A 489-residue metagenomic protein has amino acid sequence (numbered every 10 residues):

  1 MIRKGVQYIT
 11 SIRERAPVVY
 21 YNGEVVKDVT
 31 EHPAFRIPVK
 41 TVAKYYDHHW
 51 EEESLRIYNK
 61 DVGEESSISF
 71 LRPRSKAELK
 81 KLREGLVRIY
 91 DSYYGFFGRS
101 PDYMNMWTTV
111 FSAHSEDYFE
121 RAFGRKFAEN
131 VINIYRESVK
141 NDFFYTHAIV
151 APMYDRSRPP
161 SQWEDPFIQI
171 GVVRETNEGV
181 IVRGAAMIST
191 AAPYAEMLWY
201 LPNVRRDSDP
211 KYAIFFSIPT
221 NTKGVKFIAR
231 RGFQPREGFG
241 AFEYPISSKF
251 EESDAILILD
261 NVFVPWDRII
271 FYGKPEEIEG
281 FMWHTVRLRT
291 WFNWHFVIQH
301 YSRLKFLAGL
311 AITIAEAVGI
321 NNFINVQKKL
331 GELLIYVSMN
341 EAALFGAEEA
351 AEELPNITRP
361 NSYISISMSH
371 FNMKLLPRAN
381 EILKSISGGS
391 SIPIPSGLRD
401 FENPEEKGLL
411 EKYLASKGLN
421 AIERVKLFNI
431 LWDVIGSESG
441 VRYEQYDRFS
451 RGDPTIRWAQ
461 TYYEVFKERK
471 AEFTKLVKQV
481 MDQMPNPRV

Functional and structural regions predicted by a protein language model:
M1-H48: N-terminal-proximal low-complexity accessory segments that begin disordered and transition into the first
R36, K40, R136-V139, I181 (+4 more regions): Generic structural signal for well-ordered, non-transmembrane alpha-helical segments in soluble/cytosolic regions
D61-E196, N203-F216, N221, K226: Glycine-rich flavin
V150, E316, A342-E349, P377-K384 (+1 more regions): Charged/polar positions within long, soluble alpha-helices
P152-F296, Y463-R488: FAD-binding core of flavoproteins
F292-E353: Extended amphipathic alpha-helical segments enriched in small hydrophobics
I324-G331, R359-S367: Short, charged, amphipathic alpha-helical segments
Y363-V489: Alpha-helix capping/hinge segments and adjacent helical runs
